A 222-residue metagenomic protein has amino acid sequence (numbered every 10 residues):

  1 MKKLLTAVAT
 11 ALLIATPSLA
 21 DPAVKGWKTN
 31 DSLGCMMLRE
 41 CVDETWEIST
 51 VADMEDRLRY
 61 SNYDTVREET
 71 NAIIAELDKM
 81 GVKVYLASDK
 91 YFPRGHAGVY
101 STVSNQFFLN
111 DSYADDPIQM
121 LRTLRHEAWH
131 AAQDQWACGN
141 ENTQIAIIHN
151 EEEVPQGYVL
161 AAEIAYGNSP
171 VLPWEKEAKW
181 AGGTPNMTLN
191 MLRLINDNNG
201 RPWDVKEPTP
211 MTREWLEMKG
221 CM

Functional and structural regions predicted by a protein language model:
M1-L4: Positively charged n-region of N-terminal signal peptides that target proteins for export
A7-A15: Bacterial N-terminal signal peptides
T16-A20: Sec/Tat signal peptide C-region and signal peptidase I cleavage site
D21-P22, D31, M36-V103: Auxiliary, metal-adjacent structural segments of Zn-dependent hydrolase domains
E69-I73, M120, L124, A128 (+2 more regions): Stable alpha-helical elements in mature extracytoplasmic
F107-L124: Short pre-active-site segment immediately N-terminal to the catalytic Zn-binding motif
A128-I145: Catalytic Zn2+-binding segment of zinc metalloproteases
N142-M222: Metalloprotease/metallohydrolase-associated module, dominated by Zn2+-dependent proteases
